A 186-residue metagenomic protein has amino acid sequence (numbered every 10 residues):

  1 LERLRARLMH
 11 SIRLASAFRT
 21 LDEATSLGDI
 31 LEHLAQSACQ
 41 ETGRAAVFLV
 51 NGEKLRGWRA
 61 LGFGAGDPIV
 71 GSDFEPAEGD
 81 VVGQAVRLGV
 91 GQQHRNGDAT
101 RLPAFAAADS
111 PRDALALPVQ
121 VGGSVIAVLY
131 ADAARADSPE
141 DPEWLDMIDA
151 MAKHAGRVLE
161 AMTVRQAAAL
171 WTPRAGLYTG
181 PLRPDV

Functional and structural regions predicted by a protein language model:
E2-R3, H10, A161-V186: Signal-transducing coiled-coil/dimerization helices and immediately adjacent hinge/linker segments that couple sensory
R3, I12-L27: Short regulatory/linker helices and ligand/cofactor-binding micro-motifs at input modules
F18-E23, L34-T42, A46-L49: Short regulatory alpha-helical segment in sensory/regulatory domains of signaling proteins that mediates
V47-I69: GAF sensory/regulatory domain recognition with acknowledged cross-activation on helical regulatory dimers
G66-L102: Regulatory sensory and allosteric helical modules in signal-transduction proteins and certain transcription factors
P103-I126: Helix-to-coil/beta transition segments that act as allosteric "coupling" elements at the rims of sensory or catalytic
A133-D149, M162-Q166: Regulatory loop-to-helix N-cap segments in sensory/regulatory domains that couple ligand/signal detection
D149-G156: Allosteric cytosolic regulatory segments
